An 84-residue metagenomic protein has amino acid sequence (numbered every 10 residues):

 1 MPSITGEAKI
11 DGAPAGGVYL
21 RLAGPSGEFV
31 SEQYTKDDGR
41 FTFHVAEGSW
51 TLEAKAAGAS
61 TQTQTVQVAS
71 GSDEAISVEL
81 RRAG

Functional and structural regions predicted by a protein language model:
P2-I4, I10-S26: Short, ordered, surface-exposed loop/turn motifs in non-cytosolic proteins
A23-E28, A57-A59: Change "in extracellular beta-sheet-rich domains … of secreted and cell-surface proteins" to "in beta-sheet-rich domains
P25-R40: Short, acidic Ser/Thr/Gly-rich low-complexity loop/linker segments typical of extracellular and cell-surface proteins
D37, A46-E47, S70: Surface-exposed loops/turns
R40-V45, A75-E79: Exposed aromatic-hydrophobic patches
G48-G58: A short, solvent-exposed beta-strand micro-motif common in secreted/extracellular proteins
A57-I76, R81-A83: Structured interaction patches on ligand/partner-binding surfaces of diverse proteins
